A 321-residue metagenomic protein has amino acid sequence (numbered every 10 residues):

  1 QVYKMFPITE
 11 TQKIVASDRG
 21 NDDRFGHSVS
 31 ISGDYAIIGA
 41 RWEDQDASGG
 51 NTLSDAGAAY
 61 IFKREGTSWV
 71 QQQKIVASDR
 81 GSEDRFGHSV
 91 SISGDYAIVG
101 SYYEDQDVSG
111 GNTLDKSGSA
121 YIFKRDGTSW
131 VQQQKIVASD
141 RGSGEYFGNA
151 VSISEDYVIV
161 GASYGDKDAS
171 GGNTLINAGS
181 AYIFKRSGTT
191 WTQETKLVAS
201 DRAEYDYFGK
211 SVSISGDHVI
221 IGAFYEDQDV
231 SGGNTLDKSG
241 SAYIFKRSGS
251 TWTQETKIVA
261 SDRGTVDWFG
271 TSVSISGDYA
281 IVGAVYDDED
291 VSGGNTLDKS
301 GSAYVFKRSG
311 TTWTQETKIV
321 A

Functional and structural regions predicted by a protein language model:
V2-A321: Conserved beta-strand/short-helix segments that make up beta-rich extracellular adhesion/recognition modules
